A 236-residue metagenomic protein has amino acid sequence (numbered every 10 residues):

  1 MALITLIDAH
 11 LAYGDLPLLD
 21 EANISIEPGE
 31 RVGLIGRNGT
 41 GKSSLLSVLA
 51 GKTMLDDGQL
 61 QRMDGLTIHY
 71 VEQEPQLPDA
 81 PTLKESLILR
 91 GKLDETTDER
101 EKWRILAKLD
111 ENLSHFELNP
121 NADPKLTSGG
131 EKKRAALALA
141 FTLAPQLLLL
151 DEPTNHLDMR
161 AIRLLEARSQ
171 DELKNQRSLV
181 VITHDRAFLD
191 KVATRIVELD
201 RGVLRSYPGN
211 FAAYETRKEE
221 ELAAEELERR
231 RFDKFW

Functional and structural regions predicted by a protein language model:
M1-R229: ABC ATP-binding cassette signature C-motif
R230-W236: Short cytosolic helices in intracellular loops of multi-pass membrane proteins
